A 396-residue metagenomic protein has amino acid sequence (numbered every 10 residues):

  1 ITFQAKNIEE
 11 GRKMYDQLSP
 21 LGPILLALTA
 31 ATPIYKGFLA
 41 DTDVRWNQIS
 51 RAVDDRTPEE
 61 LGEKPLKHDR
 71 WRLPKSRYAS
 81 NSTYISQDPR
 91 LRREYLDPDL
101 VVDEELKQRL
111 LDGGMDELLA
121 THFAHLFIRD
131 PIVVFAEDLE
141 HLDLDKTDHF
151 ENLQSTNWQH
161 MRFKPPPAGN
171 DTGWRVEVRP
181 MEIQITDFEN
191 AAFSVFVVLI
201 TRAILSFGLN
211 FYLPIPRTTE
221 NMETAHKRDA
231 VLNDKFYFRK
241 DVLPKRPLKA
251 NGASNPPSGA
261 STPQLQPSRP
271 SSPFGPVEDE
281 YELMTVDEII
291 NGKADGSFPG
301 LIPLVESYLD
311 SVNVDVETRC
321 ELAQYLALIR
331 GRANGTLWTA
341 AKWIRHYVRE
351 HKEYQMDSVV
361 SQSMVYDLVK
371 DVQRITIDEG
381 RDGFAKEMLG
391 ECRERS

Functional and structural regions predicted by a protein language model:
K6-S396: C-terminal accessory/tail domains of diverse enzymes
